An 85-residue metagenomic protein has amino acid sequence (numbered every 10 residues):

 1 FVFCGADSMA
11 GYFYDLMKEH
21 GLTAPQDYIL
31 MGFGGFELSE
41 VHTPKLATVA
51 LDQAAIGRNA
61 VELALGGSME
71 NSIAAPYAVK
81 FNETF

Functional and structural regions predicted by a protein language model:
F1-F85: Flexible loop/turn connectors
